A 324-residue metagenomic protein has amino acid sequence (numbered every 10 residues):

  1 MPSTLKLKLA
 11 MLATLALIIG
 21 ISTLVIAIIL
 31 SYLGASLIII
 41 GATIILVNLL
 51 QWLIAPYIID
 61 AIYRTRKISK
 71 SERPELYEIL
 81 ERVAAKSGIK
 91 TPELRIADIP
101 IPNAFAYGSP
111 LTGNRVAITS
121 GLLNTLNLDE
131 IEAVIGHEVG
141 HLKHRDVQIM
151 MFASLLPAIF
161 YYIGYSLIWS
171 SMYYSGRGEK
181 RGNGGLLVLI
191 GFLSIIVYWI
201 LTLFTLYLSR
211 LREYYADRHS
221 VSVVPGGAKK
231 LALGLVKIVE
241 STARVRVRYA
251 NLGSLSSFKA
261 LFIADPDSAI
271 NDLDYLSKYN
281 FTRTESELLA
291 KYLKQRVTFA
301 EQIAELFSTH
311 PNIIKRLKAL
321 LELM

Functional and structural regions predicted by a protein language model:
M1-S109, A153-R210, Y214, I238-R244 (+4 more regions): Hydrophobic or amphipathic, alpha-helical segments that drive membrane association/targeting
P56, L80, I118, A133-H141 (+2 more regions): Active-site recognition of the HExxH zinc-binding catalytic motif
I68-S69, S120-A133, F204: Short pre-active-site segment immediately N-terminal to the catalytic Zn-binding motif
V83, H141-L142, I196, V223: Short alpha-helical functional segments enriched in proximate histidine and acidic residues
A104-N127, R145: Active-site scaffold of zinc-dependent metalloenzymes
V139-A158, G226-K229: Catalytic Zn2+-binding segment of zinc metalloproteases
R218-K237, S241, V245-M324: C-terminal capping/extension segments of zinc metalloprotease domains
